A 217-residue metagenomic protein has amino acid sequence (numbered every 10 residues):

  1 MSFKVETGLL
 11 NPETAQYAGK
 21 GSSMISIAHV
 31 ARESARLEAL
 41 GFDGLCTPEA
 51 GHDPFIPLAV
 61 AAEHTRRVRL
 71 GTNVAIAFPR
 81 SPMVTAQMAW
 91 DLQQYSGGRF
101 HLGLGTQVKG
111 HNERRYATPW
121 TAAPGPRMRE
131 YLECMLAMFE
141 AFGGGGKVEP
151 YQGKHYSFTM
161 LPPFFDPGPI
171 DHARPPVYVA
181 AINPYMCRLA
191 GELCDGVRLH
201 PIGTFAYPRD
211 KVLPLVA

Functional and structural regions predicted by a protein language model:
M1-R69, P175: N-terminal beta1-alpha1-beta2 module of alpha/beta enzyme domains
F3, A15-A18, A86-A89, Q93-G196 (+1 more regions): Internal, glycine-rich beta/alpha segment that forms the wall or movable "lid" of small-molecule/cofactor binding
T7-N11, T47-A50, T72-I76, L104-T106 (+2 more regions): A cross-domain feature marking catalytic cores of carbohydrate-active enzymes and several ubiquitous metabolic/repair
I25, P79-M83, A123: Residue-level signal for the nucleotide or nucleotide-sugar donor/cofactor binding architecture
S34, P48, F78-T85, G98 (+1 more regions): Conserved N-terminal glycine/acidic-rich loop preference
A35, I56-A59, E63, T72 (+3 more regions): N-terminal, well-ordered alpha-helical segments
L45-I56, A77-M83, T204-P208: Acidic-and-aromatic substrate-binding clefts and catalytic sites of carbohydrate-active enzymes
G71-N73, S81-M83, P214-A217: Long amphipathic alpha-helical scaffold regions
